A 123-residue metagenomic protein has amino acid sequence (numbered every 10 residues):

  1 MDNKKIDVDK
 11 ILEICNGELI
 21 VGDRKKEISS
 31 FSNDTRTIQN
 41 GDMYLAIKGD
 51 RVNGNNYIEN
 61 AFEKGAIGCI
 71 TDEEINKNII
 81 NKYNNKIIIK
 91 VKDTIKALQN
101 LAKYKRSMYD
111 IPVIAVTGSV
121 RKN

Functional and structural regions predicted by a protein language model:
D2-T117: Short, basic phosphate-binding NTP loop
V120: Acidic, glycine-rich active-site loops and adjacent beta-strand->loop/helix elements that engage anionic groups
